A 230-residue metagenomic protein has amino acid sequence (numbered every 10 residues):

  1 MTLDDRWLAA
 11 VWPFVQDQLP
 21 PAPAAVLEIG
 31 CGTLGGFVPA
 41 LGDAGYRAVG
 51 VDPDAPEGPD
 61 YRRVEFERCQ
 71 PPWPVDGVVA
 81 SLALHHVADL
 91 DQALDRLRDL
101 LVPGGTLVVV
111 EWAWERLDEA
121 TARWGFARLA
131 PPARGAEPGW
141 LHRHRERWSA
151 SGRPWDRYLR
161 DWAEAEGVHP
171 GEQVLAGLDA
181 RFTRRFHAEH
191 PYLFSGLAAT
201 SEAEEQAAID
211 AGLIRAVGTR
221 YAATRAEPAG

Functional and structural regions predicted by a protein language model:
D4-P23: Conserved alpha-helix/loop element of class I SAM-dependent methyltransferases that forms part of the SAM/SAH-binding
P23-G32: Conserved class I S-adenosyl-L-methionine
G32-R68: Class I SAM-dependent methyltransferase SAM/SAH-binding core
V79: A conserved beta-strand element that flanks and buttresses the S-adenosyl-L-methionine
Q92-P103: A short glycine-rich, Lys/Arg-flanked "PGG" loop and its adjoining helix->strand segment in the class I
V108-H144: Conserved class I S-adenosyl-L-methionine
P138-T200: Substrate-binding/catalytic lobe of Class I Rossmann-like enzymes that use SAM or dcSAM, i.e., the mid-to-C-terminal
R181-G230: C-terminal lobe and adjacent flexible extensions of AdoMet/dcAdoMet transferase-like proteins
